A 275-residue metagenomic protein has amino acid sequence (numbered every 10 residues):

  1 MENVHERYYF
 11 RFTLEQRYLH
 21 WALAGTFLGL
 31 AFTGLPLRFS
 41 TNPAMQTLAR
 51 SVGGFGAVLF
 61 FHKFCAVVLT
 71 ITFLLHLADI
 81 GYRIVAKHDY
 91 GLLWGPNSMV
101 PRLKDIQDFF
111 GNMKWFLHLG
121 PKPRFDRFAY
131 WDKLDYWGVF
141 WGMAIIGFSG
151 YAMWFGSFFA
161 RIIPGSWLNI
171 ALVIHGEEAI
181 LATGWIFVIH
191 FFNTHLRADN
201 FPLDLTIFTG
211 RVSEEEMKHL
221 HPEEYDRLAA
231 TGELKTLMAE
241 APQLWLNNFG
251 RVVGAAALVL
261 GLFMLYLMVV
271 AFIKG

Functional and structural regions predicted by a protein language model:
M1-G275: Membrane-embedded alpha-helical bundles that constitute the cytochrome b-like, heme-associated redox core of multi-pass
